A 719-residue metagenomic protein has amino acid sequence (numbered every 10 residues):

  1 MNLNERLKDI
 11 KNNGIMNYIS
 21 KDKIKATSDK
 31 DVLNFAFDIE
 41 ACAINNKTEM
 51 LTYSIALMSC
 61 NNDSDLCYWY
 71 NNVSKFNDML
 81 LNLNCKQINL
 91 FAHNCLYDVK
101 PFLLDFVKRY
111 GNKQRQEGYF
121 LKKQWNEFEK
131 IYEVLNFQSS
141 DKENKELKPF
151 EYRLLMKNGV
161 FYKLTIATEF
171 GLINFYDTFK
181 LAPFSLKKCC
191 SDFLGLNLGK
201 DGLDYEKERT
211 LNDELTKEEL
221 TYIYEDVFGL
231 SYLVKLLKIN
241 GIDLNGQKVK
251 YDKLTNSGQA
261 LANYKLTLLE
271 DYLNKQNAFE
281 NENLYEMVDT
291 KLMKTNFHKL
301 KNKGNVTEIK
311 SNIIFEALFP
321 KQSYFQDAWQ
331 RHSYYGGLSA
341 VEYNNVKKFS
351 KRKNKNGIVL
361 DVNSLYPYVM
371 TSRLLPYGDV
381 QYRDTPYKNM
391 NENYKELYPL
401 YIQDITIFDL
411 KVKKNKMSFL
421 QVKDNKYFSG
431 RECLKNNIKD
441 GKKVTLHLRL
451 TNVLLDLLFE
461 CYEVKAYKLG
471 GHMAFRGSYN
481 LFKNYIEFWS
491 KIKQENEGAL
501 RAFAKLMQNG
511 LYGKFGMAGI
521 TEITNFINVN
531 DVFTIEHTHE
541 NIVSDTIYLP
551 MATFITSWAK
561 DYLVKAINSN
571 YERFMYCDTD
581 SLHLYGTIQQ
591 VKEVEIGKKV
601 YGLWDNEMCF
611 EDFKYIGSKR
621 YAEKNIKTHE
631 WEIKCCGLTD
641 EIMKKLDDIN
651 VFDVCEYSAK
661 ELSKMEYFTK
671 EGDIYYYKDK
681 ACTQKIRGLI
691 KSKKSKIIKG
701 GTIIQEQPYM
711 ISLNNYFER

Functional and structural regions predicted by a protein language model:
M1-F35, I39: N-terminal accessory regions of nucleic-acid-interacting proteins
T27-K30, N45-L90, N94-R719: Conserved acidic
D38-N46: Ser/Thr-glycine-rich phosphate-binding loops at phosphate-binding pockets of nucleotides, nucleotide cofactors
